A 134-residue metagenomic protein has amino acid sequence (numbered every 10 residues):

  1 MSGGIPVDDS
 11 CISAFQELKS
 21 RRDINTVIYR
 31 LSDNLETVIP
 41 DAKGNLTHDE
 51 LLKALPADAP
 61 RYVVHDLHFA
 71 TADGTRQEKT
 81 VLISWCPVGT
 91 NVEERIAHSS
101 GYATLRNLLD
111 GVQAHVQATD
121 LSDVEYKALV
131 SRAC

Functional and structural regions predicted by a protein language model:
M1-C134: Contiguous interface-forming segments/domains that mediate binding rather than catalysis
